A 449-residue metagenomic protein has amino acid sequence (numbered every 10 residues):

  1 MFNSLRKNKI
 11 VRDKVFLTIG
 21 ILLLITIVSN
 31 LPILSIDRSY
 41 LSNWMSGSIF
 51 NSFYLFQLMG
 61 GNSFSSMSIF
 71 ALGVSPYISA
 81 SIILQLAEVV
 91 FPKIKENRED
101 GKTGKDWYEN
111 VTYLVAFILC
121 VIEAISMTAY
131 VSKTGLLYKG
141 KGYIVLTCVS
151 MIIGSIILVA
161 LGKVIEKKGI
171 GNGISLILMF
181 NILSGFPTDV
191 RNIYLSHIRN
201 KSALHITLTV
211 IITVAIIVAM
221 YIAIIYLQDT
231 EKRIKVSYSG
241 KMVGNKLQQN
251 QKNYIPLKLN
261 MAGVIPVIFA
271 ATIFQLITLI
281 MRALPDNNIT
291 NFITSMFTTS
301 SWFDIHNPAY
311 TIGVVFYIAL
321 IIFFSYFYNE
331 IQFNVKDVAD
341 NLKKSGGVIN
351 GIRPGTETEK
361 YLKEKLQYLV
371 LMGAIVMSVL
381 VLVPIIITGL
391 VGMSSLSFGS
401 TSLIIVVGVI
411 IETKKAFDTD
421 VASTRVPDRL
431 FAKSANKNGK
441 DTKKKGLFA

Functional and structural regions predicted by a protein language model:
M1-R98, K102-A449: N-terminal cationic and glycine-rich segments that engage phosphates or anionic surfaces
